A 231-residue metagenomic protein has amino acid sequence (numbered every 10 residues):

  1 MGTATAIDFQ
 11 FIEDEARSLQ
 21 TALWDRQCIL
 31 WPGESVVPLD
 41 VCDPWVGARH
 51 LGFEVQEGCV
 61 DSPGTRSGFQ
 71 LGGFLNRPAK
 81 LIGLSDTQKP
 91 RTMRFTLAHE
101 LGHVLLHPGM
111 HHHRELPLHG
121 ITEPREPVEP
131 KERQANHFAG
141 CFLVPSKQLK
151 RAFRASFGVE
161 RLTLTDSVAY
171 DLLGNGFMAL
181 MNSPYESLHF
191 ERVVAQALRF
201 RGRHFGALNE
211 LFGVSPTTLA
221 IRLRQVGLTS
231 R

Functional and structural regions predicted by a protein language model:
M1-R231: Active-site hotspot residues in diverse enzymes, especially metal/ion-binding acidic/histidine motifs
